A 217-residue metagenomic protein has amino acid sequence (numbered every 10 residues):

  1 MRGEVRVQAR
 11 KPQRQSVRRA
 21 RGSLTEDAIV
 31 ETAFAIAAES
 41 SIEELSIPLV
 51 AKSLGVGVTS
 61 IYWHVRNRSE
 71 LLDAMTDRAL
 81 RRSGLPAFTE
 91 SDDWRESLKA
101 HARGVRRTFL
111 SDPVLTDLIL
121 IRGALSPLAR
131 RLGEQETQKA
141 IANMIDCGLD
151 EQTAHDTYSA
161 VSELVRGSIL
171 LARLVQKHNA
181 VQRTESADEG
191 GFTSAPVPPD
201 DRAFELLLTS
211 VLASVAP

Functional and structural regions predicted by a protein language model:
M1-Q13, D146, L174-P217: C-terminal peripheral helix-coil segments that are non-catalytic and often amphipathic
A28, E70, A100, D156-E163 (+2 more regions): Amphipathic alpha-helical interaction segments
A28, T32-E70, A74: Helix-turn-helix
A37, L72-A79, A129-G133: Alpha-helical DNA-contacting segments of helix-turn-helix folds
V65, T76, Y158, V165: DNA major-groove recognition helix of helix-turn-helix
L85-I121, L125-S126, L132-Q135: Hydrophobic alpha-helical connector segments
G123-A160: Amphipathic alpha-helical packing segments from all-alpha helical-bundle domains
